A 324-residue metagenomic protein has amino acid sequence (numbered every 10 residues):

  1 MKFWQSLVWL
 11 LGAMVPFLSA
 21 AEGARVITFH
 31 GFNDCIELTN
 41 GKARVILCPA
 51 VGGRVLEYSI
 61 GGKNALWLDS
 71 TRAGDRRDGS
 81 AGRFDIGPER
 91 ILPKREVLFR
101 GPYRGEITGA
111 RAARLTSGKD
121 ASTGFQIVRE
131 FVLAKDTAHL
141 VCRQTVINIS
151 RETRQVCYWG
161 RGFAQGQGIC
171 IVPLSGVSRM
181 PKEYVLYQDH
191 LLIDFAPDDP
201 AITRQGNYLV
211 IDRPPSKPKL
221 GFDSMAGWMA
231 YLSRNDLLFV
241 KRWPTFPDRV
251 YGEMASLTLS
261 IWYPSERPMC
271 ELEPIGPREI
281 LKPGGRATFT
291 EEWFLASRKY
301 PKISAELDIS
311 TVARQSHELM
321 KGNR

Functional and structural regions predicted by a protein language model:
M1-K2: N-terminal secretory signal peptides that target proteins for export/translocation
S6-F17: Bacterial N-terminal signal peptides
E22-V26, H30, P88-L140, R151 (+3 more regions): Extended, loop-rich substrate-binding clefts of extracytoplasmic carbohydrate-active enzymes
C35-G101, D248-A255, M269, V312: Acidic-aromatic substrate-binding/catalytic surfaces of carbohydrate-active enzymes
I36, A43-V45, G53-E57, A138 (+4 more regions): A contiguous, surface-exposed recognition patch within enzymatic or periplasmic domains that forms
A296-R324: Terminal connector regions
